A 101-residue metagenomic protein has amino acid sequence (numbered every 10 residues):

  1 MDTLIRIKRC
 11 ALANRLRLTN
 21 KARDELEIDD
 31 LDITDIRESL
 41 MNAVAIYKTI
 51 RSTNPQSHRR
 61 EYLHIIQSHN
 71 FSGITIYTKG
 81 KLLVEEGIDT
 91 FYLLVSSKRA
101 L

Functional and structural regions predicted by a protein language model:
M1-L101: Ribonuclease/tRNase effector modules and their secretory precursors
